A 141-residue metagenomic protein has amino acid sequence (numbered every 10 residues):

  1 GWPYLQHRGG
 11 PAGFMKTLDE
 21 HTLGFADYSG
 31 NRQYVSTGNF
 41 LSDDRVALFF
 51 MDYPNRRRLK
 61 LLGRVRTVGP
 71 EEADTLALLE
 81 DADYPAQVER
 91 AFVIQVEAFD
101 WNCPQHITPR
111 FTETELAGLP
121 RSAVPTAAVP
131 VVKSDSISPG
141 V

Functional and structural regions predicted by a protein language model:
W2-V141: Binding-site signature for planar aromatic cofactors or substrates
